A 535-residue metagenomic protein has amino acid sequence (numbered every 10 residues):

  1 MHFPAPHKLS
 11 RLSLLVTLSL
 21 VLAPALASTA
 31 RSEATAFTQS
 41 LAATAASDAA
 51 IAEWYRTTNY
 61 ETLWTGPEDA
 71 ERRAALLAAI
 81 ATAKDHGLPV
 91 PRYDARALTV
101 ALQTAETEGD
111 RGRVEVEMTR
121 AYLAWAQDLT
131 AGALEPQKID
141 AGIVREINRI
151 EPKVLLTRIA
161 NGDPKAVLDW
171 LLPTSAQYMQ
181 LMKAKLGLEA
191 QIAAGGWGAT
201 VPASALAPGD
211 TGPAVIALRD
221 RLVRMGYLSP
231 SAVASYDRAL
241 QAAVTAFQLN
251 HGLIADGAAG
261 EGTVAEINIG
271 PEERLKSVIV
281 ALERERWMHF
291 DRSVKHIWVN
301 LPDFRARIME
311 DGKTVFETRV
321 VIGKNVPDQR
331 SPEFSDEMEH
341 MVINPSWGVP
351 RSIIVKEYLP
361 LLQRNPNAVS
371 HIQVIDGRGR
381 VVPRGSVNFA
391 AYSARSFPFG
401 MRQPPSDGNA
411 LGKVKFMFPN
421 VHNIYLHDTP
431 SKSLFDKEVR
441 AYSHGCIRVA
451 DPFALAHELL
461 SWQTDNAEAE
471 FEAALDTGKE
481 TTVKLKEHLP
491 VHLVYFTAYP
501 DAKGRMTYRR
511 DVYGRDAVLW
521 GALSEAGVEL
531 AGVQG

Functional and structural regions predicted by a protein language model:
H2, R31-W54, V116, L123 (+3 more regions): Well-ordered beta-sheet/strand-loop patches within structured domains
H2-L15: Bacterial N-terminal signal peptides that target proteins for export
H7, A25-T29: Short stretches within intrinsically disordered, low-complexity N-terminal or propeptide regions
S13-P24: Bacterial N-terminal signal peptides
T29-I147: Cationic-aromatic interfacial patches
